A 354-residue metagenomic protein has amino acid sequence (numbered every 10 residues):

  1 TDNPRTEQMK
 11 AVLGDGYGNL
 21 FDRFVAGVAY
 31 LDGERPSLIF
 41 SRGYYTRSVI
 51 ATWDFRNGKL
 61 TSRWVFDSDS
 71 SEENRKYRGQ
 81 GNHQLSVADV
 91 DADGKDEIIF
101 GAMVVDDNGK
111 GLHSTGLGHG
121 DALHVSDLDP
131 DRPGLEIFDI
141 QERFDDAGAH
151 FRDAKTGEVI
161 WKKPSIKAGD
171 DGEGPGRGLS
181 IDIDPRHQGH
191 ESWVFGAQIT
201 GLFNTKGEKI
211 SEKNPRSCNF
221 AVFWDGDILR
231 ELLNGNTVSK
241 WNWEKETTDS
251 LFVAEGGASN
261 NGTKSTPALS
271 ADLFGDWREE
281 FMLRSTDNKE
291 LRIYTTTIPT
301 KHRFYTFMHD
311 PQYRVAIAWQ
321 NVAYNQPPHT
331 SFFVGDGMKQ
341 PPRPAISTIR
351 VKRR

Functional and structural regions predicted by a protein language model:
T1-R354: Beta-propeller-forming repeat regions
